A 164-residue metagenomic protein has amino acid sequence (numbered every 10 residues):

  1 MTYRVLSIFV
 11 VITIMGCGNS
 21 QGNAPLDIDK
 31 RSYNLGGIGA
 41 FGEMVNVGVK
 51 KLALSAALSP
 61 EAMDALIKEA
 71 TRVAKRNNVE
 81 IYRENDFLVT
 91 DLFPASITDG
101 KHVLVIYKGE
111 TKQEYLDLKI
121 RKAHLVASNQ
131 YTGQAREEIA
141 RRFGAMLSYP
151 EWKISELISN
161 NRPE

Functional and structural regions predicted by a protein language model:
M1-L6: Bacterial N-terminal signal peptides that target proteins for export
V10-V11: Hydrophobic helical h-region of N-terminal Sec-dependent signal peptides in bacterial secretory/periplasmic proteins
M15-G16: C-terminal motif of bacterial Sec signal peptides marking the signal peptidase cleavage site
G22-A123, N129-Y131, R142, E151-K153 (+1 more regions): A conserved ligand/cofactor-binding region detector
Y131-E137, M146: Short acidic alpha-helix initiation/capping motifs at coil-to-helix transition points, especially at protein N-termini
P163: Binding-interface segments
